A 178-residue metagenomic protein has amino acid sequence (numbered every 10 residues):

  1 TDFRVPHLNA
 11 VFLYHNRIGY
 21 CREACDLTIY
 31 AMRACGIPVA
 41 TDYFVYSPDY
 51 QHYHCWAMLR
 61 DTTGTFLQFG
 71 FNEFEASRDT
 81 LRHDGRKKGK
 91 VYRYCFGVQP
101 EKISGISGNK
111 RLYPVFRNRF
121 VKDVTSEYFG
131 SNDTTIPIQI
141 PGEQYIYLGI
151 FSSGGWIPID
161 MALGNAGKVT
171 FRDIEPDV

Functional and structural regions predicted by a protein language model:
T1, L67-V178: Alpha-helical and coiled-coil interaction segments, frequently adjacent to or embedded within charge-biased
T1-V11, N16-R111: Hydrophobic/aromatic-rich core segments of domains that either
